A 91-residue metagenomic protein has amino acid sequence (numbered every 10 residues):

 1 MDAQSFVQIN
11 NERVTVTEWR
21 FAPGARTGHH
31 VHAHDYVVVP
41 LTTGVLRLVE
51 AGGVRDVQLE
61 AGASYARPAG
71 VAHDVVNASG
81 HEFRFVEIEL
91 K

Functional and structural regions predicted by a protein language model:
D2-I9: Local beta-strand/beta-hairpin segments that build beta-sheet-rich folds
R13, G52-G70: Short acidic-glycine-tyrosine-enriched beta hairpin
T15-H32, V49-A51, P68-A69: Conserved short histidine dyad/triad with adjacent acidic residue
V31-R47: Short, conserved beta-strand element in jelly-roll/cupin
A69-K91: Ligand-binding loop in jelly-roll beta-barrel domains
